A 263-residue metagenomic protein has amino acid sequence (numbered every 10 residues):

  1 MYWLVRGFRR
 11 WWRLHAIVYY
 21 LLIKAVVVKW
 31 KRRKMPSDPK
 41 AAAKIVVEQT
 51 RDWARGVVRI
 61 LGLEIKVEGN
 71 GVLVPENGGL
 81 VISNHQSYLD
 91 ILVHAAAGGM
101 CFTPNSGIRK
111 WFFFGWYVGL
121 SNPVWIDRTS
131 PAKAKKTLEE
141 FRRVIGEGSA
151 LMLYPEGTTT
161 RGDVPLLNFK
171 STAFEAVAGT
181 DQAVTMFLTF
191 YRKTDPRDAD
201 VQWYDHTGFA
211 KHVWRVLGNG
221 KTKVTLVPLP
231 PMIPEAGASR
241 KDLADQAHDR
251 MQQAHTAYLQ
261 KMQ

Functional and structural regions predicted by a protein language model:
M1-E48, R59, I65-K66, G71-V74 (+6 more regions): Membrane-interfacial terminal anchoring regions of lipid-handling membrane enzymes
Y20, K24-S37, A43-E48, V58-L61 (+1 more regions): Catalytic core of membrane glycerolipid acyltransferases/transacylases, capturing the structured, soluble-facing
I60-E68, A134-K135, T207-A210: Short gly/ser/thr-rich secondary-structure transition/capping motifs
G78-L80, P123, A150-Y154, A183 (+1 more regions): Residue-level preference for the first positions of well-ordered beta-strands
N105, I126, Y154, M186-T189: Generic beta-sheet signal
F113-W116, D163-A238, Q246, K261: A cross-family acyltransferase "interaction/gating" segment
V144-A173: Catalytic-site beta-strand/loop segments enriched in glycine and acidic/polar residues
